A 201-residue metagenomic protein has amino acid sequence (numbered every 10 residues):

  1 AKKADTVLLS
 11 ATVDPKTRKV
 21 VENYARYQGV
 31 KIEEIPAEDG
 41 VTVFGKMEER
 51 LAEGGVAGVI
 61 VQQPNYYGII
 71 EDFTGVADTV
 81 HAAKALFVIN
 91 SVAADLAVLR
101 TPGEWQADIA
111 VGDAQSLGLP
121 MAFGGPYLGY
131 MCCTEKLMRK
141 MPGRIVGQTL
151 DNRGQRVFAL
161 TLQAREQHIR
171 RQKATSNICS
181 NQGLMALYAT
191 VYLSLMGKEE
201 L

Functional and structural regions predicted by a protein language model:
A1-A4, G129: Conserved beta-loop-alpha segment that forms the PLP phosphate-binding cup at the N-terminus of a helix
L9-I69, G75: PLP-dependent aminotransferase-class I/II
D14-K16, A94-A97, S116-M121, M138-R139: Short gly/pro/ser/thr-enriched loop/turn and capping motifs at secondary-structure boundaries
V21-E22, V59, V76, V92 (+2 more regions): Buried hydrophobic positions in well-ordered alpha/beta secondary-structure cores of metabolic enzymes
I32, F87-V88: Hydrophobic beta-strand scaffold residues
V43-G45, P64-A83, A94-G103: Active-site core of PLP-dependent enzymes with the aminotransferase class I/II
G103-L119: Conserved active-site segment immediately N-terminal to the catalytic lysine that forms the internal aldimine
L117-L201: Active-site C-terminal subdomain of aminotransferase-like
